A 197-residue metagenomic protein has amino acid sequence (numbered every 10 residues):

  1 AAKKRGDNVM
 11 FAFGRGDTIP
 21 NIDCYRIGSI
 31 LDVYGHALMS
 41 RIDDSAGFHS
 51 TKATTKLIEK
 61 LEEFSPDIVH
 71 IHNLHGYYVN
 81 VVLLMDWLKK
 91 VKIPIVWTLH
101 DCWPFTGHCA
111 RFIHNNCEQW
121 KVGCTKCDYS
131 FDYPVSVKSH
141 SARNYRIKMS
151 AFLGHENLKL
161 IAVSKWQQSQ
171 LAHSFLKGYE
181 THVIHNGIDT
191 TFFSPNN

Functional and structural regions predicted by a protein language model:
A1-D23, E62-F64, K89-P94, E156: N-terminal subdomain of nucleotide-sugar transferases
P20-T55, N73, F131-H140: A short, charged, and often flexible helix/loop element on the N-terminal side of the glycosyltransferase catalytic
E59-V79, P94-H100: Short N-terminal targeting/anchoring amphipathic segment
N73-Y78, L99-A110, D128-S136: A short, histidine- and acid-enriched strand-loop-helix "catalytic/donor-clamping" loop that lines the nucleotide-sugar
K90, W103, Q119-L160, Q167 (+1 more regions): Membrane-proximal helix-turn-helix segments that form the acceptor-binding/catalytic region of lipid-linked
P94-V96, K159, E180: Proline-centered loop/turn at the N-terminus of a beta-strand
W166, G187: Carbohydrate-associated surface elements
S194-N197: Nucleotide-sugar donor-binding and catalytic loop/hinge architecture of NDP-sugar-dependent glycosyltransferases
